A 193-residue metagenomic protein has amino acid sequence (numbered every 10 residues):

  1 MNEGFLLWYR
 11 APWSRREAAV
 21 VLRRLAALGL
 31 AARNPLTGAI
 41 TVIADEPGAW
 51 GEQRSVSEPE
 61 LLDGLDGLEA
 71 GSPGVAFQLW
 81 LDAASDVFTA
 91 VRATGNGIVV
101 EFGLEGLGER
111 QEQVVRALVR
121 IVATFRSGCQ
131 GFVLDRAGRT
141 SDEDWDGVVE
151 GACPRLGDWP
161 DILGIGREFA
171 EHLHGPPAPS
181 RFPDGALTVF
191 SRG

Functional and structural regions predicted by a protein language model:
M1, E109-G193: Acidic, proline/glycine-rich low-complexity IDRs
M1-G48, T188-G193: Short, extreme N-terminal segment that most often corresponds to the first beta-strand
M1-L6, F88-G106: Glycine-rich, often proline-containing surface loops adjacent to acidic residues and nearby aromatics that form
S14-R15, E105-R110: Short acidic, S/G/P-rich loop/turn micro-motifs used as interaction or catalytic elements
V21-A32, L65-E69, A117-R126: Hydrophobic, Leu/Ile/Phe/Ala-enriched alpha-helical segments that form helix-helix packing faces
L30-P35, G103-E105, F125, G157-W159: Glycine-rich loops and low-complexity Gly/Arg-rich segments that provide flexible linkers or classic glycine-based
A31-G97: Short, intrinsically disordered low-complexity segments
